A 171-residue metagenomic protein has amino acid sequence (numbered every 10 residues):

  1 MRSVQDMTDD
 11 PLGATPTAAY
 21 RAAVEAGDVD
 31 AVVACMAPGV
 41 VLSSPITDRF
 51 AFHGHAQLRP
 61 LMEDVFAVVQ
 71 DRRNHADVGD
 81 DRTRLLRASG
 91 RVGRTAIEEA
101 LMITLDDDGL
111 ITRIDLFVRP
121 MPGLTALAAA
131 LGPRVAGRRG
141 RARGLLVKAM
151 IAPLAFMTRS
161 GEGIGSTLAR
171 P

Functional and structural regions predicted by a protein language model:
M1-P171: C-terminal and inter-domain tail/linker signature
